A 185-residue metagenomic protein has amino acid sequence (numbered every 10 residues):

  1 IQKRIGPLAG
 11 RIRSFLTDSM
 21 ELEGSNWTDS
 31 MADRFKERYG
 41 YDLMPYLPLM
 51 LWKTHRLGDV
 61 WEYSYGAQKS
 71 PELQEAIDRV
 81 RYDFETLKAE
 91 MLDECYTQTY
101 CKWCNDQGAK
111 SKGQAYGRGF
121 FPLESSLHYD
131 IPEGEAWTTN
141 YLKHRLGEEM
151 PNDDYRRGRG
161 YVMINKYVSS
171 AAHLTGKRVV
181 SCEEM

Functional and structural regions predicted by a protein language model:
I1-M185: Catalytic-domain carbohydrate-binding cleft regions of carbohydrate-active enzymes
